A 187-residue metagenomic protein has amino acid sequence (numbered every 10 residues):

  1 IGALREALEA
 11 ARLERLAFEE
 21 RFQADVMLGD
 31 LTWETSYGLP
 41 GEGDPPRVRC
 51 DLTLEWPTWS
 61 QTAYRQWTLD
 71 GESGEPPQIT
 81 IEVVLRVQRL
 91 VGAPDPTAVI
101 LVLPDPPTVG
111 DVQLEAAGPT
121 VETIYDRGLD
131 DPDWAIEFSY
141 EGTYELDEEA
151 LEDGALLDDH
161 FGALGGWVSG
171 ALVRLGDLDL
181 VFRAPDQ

Functional and structural regions predicted by a protein language model:
I1-R12, V91, T97-E122, E141-D186: Ampiphathic alpha-helical segments that act as solvent-exposed interaction surfaces
I1-T80: Charge-rich, low-complexity N-terminal segments
L4, L52, I81-L85, I136 (+1 more regions): Hydrophobic beta-strand residues in large extracellular and virion-surface proteins
L31-E42, P119-A150: Short, intrinsically disordered low-complexity segments
W56-T58, L85-V91, Y144: Beta-strand elements of well-folded, non-transmembrane domains
Y64-S139: Short, internal acidic amphipathic alpha-helical interface segments that mediate docking to partner proteins
